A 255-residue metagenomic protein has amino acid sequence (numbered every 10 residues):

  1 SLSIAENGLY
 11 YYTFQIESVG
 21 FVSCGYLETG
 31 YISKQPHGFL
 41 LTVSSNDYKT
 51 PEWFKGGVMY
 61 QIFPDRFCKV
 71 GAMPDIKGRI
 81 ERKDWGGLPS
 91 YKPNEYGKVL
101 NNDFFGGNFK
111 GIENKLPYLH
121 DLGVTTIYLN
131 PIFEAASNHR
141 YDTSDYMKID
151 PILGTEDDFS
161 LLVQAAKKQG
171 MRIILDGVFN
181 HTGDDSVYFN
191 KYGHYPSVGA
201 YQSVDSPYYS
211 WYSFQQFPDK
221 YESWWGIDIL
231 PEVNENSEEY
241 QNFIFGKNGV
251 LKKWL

Functional and structural regions predicted by a protein language model:
S1-Q61, F67-K92: The feature marks proteins involved in alpha-glucan
G20, H37-T42, D47, T125-T126 (+2 more regions): A short linear-motif detector with a strong N-terminal bias
P64-T125, I132-L255: Substrate-binding/active-site clefts of carbohydrate-active enzymes
